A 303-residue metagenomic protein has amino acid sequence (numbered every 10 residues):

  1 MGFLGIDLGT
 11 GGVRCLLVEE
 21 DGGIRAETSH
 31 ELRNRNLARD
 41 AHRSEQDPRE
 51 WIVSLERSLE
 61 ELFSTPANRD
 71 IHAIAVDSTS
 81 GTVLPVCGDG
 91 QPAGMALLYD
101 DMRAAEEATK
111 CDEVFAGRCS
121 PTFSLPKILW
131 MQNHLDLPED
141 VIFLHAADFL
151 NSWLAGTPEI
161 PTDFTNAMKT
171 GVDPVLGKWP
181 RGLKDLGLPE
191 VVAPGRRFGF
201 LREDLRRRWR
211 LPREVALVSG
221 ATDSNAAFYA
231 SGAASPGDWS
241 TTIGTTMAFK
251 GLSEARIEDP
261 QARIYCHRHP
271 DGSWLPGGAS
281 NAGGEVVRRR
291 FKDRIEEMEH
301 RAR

Functional and structural regions predicted by a protein language model:
M1-G94, E139-D140, R206-R207, L211-S219: N-terminal glycine/serine-rich phosphate-binding loop of ATP-dependent small-molecule kinases, especially carbohydrate
L4-G5, A105, T109-A146, N151-E159 (+2 more regions): Active-site core segments that coordinate phosphate-bearing ligands/cofactors across diverse enzyme families
G12, A193-L201: Glycine-rich phosphate-binding loops at beta-strand->alpha-helix junctions
V18-I24, C87-M95, P180, A234 (+1 more regions): A glycine- and small-aliphatic-rich helix-loop capping segment at beta-alpha/alpha-beta transitions that lines
H30-E31, Y99, N281: A generic structural motif
R39-R43, G94-L97, R268-G277: Short beta-alpha connecting loops at secondary-structure transitions that line or flank enzyme active sites
H42, F63-Y99, R118-S120, N133 (+2 more regions): Short beta-strand-loop/turn "lid" adjacent to the catalytic site in phosphate-handling enzymes
D47, D101, D223: Short, conserved phosphate/pyrophosphate- and ester-handling motifs at nucleotide-, phospho-/glycolipid
